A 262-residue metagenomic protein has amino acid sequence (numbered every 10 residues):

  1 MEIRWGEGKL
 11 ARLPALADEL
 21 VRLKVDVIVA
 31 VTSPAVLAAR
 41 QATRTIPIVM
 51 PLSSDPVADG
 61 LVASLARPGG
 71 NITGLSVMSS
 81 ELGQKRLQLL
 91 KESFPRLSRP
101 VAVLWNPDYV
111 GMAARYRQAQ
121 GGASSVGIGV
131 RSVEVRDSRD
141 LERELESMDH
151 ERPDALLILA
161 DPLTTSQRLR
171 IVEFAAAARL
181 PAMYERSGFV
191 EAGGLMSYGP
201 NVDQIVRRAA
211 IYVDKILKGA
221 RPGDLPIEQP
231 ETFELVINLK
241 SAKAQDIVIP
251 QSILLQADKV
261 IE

Functional and structural regions predicted by a protein language model:
M1-E262: Short hydrophobic alpha-helices and adjacent helix-cap/hinge residues
